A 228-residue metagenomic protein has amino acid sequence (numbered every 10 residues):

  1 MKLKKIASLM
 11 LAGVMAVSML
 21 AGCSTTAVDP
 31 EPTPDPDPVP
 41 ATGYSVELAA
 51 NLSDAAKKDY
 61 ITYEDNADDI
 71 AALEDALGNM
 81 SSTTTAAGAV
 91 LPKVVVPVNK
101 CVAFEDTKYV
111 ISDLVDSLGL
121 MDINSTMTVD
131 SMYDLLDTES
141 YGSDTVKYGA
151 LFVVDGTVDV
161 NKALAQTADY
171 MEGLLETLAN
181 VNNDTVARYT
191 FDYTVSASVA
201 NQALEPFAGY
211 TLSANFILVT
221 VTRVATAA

Functional and structural regions predicted by a protein language model:
M1-M10: Bacterial Sec-dependent N-terminal signal peptides
K2, E64-D68, D159: Poly-acidic low-complexity segments
M15-M19: Hydrophobic core
G22-C23: N-terminal Sec signal peptide cleavage junction
V28-S125: Short, well-ordered surface patches within globular domains
C101-A228: A well-ordered secondary-structure block
